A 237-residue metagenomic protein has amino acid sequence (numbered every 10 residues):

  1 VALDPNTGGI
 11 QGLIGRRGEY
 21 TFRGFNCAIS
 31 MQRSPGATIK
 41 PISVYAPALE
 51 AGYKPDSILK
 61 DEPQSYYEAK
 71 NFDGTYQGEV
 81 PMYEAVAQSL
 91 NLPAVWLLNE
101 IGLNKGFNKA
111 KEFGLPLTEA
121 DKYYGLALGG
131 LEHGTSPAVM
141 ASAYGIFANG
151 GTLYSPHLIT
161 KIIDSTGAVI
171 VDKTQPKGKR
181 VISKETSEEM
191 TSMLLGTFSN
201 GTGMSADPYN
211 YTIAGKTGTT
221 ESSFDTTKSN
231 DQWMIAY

Functional and structural regions predicted by a protein language model:
V1-D4, L13-I14, Y20-I29, S136-S142 (+1 more regions): A penicillin-recognizing enzyme superfamily signal
A2, S30-I39, A51, G74-G78 (+8 more regions): Extracytoplasmic/periplasmic, Sec-exported soluble proteins
A2-E19, E50-Y53, G78, A87-N91 (+4 more regions): Glycine-rich, acidic and aromatic/proline-enriched surface loops and short helix-turn segments that act as binding
G8, S34-L59, A85, A143-F147 (+1 more regions): Active-site SXXK
G9-Q11, G18-T21, Y66-Y67, P93-A94 (+3 more regions): Flexible loop/turn segments at secondary-structure boundaries
F25, I39, A48-Y67, I101-F107 (+1 more regions): Short, well-structured active-site flanking segments
Y53-G106, G167-G196: Conserved catalytic neighborhood of penicillin-recognizing serine enzymes
K70-N71, G102-S142: Mid-domain, small-residue-enriched loop/turn segments at the edges of structured enzyme/sensor domains
